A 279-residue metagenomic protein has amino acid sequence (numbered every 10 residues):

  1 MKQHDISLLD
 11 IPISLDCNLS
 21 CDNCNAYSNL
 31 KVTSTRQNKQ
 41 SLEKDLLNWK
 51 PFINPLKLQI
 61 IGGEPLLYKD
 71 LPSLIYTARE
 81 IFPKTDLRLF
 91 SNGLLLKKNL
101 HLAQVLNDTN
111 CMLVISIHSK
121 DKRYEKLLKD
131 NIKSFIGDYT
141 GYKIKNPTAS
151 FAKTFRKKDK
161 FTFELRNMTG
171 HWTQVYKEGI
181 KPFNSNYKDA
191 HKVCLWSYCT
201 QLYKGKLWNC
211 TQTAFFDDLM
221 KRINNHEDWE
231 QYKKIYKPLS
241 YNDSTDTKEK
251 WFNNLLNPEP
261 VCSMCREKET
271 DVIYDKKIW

Functional and structural regions predicted by a protein language model:
M1-L89, L96-L102: Conserved alpha-helical substructure of the radical SAM core
S20, T33, K98, K122-Y124 (+3 more regions): Intrinsically disordered, low-complexity acidic/polar segments
Q40, K44-L47, P51, E80-P83 (+7 more regions): Polar/charged alpha-helical tracts
Y68-Y198, L202-K204, W208, T213: Conserved AdoMet/S-adenosylmethionine-binding subsite of the radical SAM
T173-W279: Accessory C-terminal segments flanking Radical SAM cores
